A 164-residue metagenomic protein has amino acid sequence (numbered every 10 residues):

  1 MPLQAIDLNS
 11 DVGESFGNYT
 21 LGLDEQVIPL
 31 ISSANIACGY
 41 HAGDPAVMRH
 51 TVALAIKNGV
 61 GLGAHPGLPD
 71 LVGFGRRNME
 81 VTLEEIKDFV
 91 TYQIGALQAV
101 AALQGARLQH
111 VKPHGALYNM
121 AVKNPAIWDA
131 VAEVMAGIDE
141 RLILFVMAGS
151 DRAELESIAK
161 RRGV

Functional and structural regions predicted by a protein language model:
I6-S10, A34-I36, L62-P66, Q109-P113 (+2 more regions): Hydrophobic faces of well-ordered beta-strands that scaffold small-molecule active sites in alpha/beta enzyme cores
V12, L54-V81: Glycine-rich nucleotide/cofactor/substrate-binding loop typically near the N-terminus or early in the first domain
F16-R49: A short alpha/beta connector and helix-capping loop motif
E25-P29, H50-G63, A102-G105, A136: Acidic (Asp/Glu)-rich catalytic clusters
I36-H41, M120-A121, R141-G149: Catalytic beta/alpha-barrel core
L71-G105, H110: Glycine/small-residue-rich loop that forms an oxyanion/phosphate-binding "nest" at active or ligand-binding sites
N124-A130: Charged helix-capping and loop-helix junction motifs
V131-V164: A contiguous pocket-lining binding segment that forms or flanks enzyme active sites
